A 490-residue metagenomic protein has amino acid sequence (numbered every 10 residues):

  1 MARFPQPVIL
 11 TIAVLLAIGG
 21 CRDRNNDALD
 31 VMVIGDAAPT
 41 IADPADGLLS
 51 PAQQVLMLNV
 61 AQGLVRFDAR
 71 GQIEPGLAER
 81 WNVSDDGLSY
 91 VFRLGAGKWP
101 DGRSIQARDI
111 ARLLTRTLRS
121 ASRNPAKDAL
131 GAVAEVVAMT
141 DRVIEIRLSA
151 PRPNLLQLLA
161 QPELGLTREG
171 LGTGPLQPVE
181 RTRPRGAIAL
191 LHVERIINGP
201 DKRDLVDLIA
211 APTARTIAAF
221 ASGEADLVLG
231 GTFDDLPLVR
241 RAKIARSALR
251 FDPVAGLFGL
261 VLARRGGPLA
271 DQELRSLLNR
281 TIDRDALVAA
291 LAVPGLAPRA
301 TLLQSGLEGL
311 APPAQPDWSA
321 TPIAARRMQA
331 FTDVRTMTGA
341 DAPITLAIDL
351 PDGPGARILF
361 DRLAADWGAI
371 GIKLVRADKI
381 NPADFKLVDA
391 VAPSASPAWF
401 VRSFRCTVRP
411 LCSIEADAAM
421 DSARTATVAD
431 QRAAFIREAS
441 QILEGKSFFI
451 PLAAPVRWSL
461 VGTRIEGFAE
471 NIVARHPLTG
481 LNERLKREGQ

Functional and structural regions predicted by a protein language model:
R22, R376, W399-T463: Extracytoplasmic/peripheral linker and loop segments enriched in polar/acidic and small residues with frequent Thr/Pro
G35-D85, T115: N-terminal lobe/hinge region of extracytoplasmic solute-binding protein
L56, R80-R123, A219: Aromatic- and charge-enriched surface segment that lines or borders ligand/interaction sites
A150-D207, A214-R215: Gly/Pro-rich hinge or "lid" segments in bacterial periplasmic/extracellular proteins
T182-R195, D207-R265, D389: Extracellular/periplasmic solute-recognition and catalytic clefts
R265-G309, L359, L443-F448: Periplasmic-binding protein-like
P294-M337, G353-R357: Structural transition elements
V461-Q490: Long beta-strand-rich cores associated with HINT superfamily self-processing modules
